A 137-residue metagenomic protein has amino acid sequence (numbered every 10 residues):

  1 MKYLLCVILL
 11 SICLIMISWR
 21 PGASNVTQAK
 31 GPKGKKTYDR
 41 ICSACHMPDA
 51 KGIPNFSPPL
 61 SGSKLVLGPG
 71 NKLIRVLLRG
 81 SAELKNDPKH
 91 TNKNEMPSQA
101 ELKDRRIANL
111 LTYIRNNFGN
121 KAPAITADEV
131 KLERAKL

Functional and structural regions predicted by a protein language model:
M1-L5: Positively charged n-region of N-terminal signal peptides that target proteins for export
C6-M16: Bacterial N-terminal signal peptides
S18-T37, F56: Electrostatic cytochrome c docking/interface patches
K30-G34, P69, L73, R106 (+1 more regions): Stable alpha-helical elements in mature extracytoplasmic
G34, Y38-P48, M96, L110: The canonical Cys-X-X-Cys-His
A44-K85: A contiguous binding-surface segment within folded domains or other stable secondary-structure elements
P54-S61, A82-L137: Axial heme c-ligation environment in periplasmic c-type cytochrome domains
